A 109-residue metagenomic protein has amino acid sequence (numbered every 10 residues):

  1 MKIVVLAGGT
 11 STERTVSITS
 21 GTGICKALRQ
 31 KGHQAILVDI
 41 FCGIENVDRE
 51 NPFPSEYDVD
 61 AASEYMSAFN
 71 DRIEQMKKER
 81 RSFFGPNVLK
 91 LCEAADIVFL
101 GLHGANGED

Functional and structural regions predicted by a protein language model:
M1-D109: ATP-binding N-terminal substructure of ATP-dependent carboxylate-amine bond-forming enzymes
